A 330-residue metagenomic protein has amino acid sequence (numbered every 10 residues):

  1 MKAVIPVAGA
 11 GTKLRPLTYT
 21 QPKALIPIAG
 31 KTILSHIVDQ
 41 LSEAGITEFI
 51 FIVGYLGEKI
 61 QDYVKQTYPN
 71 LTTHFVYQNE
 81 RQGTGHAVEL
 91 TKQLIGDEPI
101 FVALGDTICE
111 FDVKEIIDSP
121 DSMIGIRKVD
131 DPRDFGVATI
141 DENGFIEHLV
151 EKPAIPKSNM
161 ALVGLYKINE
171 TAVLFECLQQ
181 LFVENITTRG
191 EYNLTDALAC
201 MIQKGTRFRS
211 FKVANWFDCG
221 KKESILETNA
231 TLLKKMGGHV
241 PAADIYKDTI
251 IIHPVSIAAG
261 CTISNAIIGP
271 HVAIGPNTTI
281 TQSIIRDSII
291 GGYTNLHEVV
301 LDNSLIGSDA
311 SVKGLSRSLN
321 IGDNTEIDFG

Functional and structural regions predicted by a protein language model:
K2-I5, K13, P27, K31-A103 (+4 more regions): Conserved N-terminal catalytic core of the sugar/cofactor nucleotidyltransferase
A10, D106-T107: Active-site metal-binding loops of divalent metal-dependent hydrolases
G11-P16, R133: Short N-terminal binding/cap micro-motifs at the start of the first secondary-structure element
L25, A138-I140, S210: A structural signal for short hydrophobic beta-strand segments in well-ordered beta-sheet cores
I50-G54, I126, I289, L305: Short internal beta-strands
I108-N185: Conserved core of the sugar-phosphate nucleotidyltransferase
Q180-G330: Left-handed beta-helix
